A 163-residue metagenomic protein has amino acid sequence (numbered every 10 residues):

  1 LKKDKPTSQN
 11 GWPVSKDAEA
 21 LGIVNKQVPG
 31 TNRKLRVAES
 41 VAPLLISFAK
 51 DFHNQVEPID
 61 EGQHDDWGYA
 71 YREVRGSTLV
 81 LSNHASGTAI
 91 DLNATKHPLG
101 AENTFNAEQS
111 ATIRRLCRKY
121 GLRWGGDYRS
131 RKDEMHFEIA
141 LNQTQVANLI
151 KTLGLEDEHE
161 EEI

Functional and structural regions predicted by a protein language model:
L1-P58: Active-site acidic/histidine clusters and adjacent loop/turn architecture that either coordinate catalytic ions
K5, D60-H64, C117, R129-S130: Short linear sequence motifs
N10-G11, G68, G87, G125: Glycine-centered flexibility motif
K16, D65, H159-E161: Intrinsic disorder/low-complexity signal
P43-T88, K96-L99: Active-site-adjacent loop/helix surface patches within enzyme catalytic domains that shape the substrate-binding cleft
S77-I90, A94-I163: Catalytic cores and adjacent binding grooves of peptidoglycan-active enzymes
